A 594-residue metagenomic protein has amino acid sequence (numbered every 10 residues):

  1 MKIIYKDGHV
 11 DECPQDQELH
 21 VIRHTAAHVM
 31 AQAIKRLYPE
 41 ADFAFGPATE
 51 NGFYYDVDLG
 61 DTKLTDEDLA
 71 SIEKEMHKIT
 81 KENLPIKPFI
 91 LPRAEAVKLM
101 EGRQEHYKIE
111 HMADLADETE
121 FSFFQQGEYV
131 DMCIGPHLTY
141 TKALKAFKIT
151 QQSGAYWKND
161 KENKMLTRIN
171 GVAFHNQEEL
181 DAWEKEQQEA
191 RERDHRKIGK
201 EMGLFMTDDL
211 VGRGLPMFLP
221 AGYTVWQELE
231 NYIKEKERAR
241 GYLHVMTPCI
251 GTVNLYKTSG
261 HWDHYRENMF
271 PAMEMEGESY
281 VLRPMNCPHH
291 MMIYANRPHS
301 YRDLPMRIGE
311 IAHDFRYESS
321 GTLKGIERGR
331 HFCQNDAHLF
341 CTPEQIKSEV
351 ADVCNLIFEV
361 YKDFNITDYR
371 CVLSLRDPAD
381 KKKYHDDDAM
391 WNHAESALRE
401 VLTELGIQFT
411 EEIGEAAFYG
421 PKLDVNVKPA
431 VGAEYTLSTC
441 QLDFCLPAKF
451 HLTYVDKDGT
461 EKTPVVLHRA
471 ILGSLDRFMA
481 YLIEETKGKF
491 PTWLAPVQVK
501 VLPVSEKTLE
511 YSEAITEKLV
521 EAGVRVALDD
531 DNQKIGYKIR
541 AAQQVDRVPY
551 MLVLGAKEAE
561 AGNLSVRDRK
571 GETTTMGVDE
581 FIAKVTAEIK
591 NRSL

Functional and structural regions predicted by a protein language model:
M1-D42, E50, D56-L594: NTP/phosphate- and nucleic-acid-binding module
F45: Conserved P-loop NTP-binding catalytic core
